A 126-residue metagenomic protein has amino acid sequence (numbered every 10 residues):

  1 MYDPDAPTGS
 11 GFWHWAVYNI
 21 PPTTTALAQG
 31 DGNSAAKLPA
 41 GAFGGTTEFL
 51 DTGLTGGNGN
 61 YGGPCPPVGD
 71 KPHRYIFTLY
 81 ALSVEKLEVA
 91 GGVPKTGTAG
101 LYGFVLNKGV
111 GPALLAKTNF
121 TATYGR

Functional and structural regions predicted by a protein language model:
M1-R126: N-terminus-centered regions that define maturation/targeting leaders and the start of the first functional domain
